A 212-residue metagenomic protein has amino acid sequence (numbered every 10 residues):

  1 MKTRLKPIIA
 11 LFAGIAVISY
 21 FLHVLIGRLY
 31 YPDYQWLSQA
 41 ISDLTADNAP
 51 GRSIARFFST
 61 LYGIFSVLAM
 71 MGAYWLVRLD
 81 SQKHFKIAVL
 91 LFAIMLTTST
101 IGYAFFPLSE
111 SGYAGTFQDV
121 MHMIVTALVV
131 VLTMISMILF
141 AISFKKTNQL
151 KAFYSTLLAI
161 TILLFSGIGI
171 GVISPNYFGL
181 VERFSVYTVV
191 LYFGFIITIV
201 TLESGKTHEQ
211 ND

Functional and structural regions predicted by a protein language model:
K6-G14, S81-M95, L150-L157: Interfacial segments of alpha-helical transmembrane regions
K6-L29: N-terminal signal-anchor transmembrane alpha helix
L22-L29, W36, T98-Y113, I162-F178: C-terminal ends of transmembrane alpha-helices and the immediately adjacent extracellular/lumenal or cytosolic loop
L44-I64: Interfacial helix-start motif at the membrane-water boundary
F57-A69, L128-F140, T188-T201: Hydrophobic cores of alpha-helical transmembrane segments in multi-pass inner/ER membrane proteins, independent
T60-I87, L91, I135-K146: Internal transmembrane alpha-helix with an interfacial aromatic "cap," most often the third helix
S99-M137: Membrane-proximal helix-loop-helix units in multi-pass membrane proteins
F140-D212: Terminal transmembrane helical module of multi-pass membrane proteins
